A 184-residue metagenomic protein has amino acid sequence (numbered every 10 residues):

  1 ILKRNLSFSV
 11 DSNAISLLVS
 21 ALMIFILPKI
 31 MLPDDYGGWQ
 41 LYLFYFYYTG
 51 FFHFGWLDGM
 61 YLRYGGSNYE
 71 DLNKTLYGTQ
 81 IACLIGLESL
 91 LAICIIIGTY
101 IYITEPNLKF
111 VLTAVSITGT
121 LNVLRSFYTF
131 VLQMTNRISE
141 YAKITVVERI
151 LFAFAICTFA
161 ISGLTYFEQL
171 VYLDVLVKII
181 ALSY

Functional and structural regions predicted by a protein language model:
I1, M31-D35, F46-A82, Q133-S139: Transmembrane-helix boundary and interhelical linker motifs in polytopic inner-membrane proteins
L2-D58, C94, T118: Signature of the first transmembrane helix
N5, S9, Y36-G37, T75-L76 (+3 more regions): Alpha-helical transmembrane segments and their helix-entry boundary regions
S9, N13, Q40-L43, Q80 (+5 more regions): Residue-level recognition of transmembrane alpha-helices in multi-pass small-molecule transporters/permeases
I24-P28, F51, I95-T99, I156-A160 (+1 more regions): Structural signal for membrane-spanning alpha-helices in multi-pass inner-membrane proteins, emphasizing helix cores
Y47-Y48, F52, I85-S89, I93 (+2 more regions): Alpha-helical transmembrane segments of multi-pass membrane proteins
L112-S116, A142-Y184: Hydrophobic alpha-helical transmembrane segments
N122-T145: Cytoplasmic helix-loop-helix junction between adjacent transmembrane helices in 12-TM secondary transporters
